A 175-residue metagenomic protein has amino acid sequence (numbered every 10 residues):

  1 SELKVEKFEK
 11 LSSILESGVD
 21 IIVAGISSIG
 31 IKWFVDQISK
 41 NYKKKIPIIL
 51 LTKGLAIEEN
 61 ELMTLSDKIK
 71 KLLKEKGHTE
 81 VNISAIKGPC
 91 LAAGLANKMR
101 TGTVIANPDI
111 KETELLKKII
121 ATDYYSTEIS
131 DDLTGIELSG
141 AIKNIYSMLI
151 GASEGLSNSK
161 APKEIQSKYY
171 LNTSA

Functional and structural regions predicted by a protein language model:
S1: Glycine-rich phosphate-binding loop and adjoining beta1-alpha1-beta2 segment of Rossmann-like nucleotide-binding folds
V5-F8, G25-S28, K32, M63 (+5 more regions): Electropositive phosphate-/nucleotide-binding environments in soluble metabolic enzymes
F8-S12, E16-M99, L116: Rossmann-like NAD(P)(H) cofactor-binding subdomain of soluble oxidoreductases
N41, E75-N82, R100-A175: Internal alpha-helical scaffold of NAD(P)-dependent oxidoreductase catalytic cores
